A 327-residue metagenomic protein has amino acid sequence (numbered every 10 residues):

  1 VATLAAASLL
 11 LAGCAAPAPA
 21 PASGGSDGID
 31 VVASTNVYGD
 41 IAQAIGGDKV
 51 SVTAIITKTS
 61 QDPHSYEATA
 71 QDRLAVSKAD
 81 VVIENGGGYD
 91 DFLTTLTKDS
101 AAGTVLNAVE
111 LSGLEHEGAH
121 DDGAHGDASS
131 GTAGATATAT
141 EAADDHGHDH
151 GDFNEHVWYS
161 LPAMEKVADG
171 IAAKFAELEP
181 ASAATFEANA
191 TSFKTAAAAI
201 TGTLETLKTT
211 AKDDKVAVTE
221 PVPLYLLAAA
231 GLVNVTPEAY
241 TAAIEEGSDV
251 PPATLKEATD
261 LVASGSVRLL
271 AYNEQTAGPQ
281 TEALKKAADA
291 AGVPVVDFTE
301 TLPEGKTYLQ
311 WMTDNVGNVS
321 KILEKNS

Functional and structural regions predicted by a protein language model:
V1-S327: Extracytoplasmic metal-acquisition and chelation regions
